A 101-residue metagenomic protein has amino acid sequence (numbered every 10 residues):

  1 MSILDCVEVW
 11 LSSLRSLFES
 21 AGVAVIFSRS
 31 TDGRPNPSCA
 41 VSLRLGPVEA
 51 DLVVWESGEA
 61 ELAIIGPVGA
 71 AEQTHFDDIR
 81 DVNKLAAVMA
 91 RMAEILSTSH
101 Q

Functional and structural regions predicted by a protein language model:
M1-L45, P67-N83: Negatively charged, low-complexity tracts enriched in Asp/Glu with abundant Ser/Thr
A40-S42, D51, E61: Beta-strand secondary-structure signal
V48: Active-site beta-strand-loop-beta-strand hairpin of nuclease catalytic cores that positions key catalytic residues
V53-S57: Short beta-strand micro-motifs enriched in acidic
E61-P67: Short, surface-exposed beta-strand/strand-loop-strand elements in extracellular ectodomains
N83-A90, E94-Q101: Short, charged, intrinsically disordered terminal tails
